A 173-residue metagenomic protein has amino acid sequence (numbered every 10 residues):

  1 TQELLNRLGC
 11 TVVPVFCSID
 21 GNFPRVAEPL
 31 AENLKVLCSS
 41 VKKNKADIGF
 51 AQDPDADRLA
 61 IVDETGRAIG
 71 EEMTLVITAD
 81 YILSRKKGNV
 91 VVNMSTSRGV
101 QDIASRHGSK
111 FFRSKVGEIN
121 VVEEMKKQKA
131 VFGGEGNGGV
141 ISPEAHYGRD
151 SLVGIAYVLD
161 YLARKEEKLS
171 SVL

Functional and structural regions predicted by a protein language model:
T1-K165, L169: Phosphate-binding chemistry for phosphorylated carbohydrates and sugar-nucleotides
L173: Catalytic or ion-coupling anion/metal-binding cores of large enzyme and transporter domains
